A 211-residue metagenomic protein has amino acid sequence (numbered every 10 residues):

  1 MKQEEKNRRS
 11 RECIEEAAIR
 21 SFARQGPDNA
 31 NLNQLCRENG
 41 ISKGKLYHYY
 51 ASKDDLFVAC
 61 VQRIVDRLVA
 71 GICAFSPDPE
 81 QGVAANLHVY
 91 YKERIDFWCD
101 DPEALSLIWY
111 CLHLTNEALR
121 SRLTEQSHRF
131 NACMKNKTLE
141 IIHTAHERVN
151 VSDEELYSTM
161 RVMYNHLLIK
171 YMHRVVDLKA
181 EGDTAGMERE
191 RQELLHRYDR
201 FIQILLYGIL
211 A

Functional and structural regions predicted by a protein language model:
M1-R9: N-terminal intrinsically disordered/low-complexity leader segments
C13, A17, S21-D55, A59: Helix-turn-helix
K43-H48, L119, M163, L167-K170: Gram-positive cell-envelope targeting signals
A59, A74-A104, D153-R161, Y198: Hydrophobic alpha-helical connector segments
D66-V69, C73, Q81, D96 (+4 more regions): Amphipathic alpha-helical packing segments from all-alpha helical-bundle domains
R94, I108-W109, M160, Y164 (+1 more regions): Short alpha-helical scaffolding segments that buttress acidic/His motifs in well-ordered protein cores
C99-S121, K170-E181: Amphipathic alpha-helical segments used for helix-helix packing
F201-A211: C-terminal alpha-helix
